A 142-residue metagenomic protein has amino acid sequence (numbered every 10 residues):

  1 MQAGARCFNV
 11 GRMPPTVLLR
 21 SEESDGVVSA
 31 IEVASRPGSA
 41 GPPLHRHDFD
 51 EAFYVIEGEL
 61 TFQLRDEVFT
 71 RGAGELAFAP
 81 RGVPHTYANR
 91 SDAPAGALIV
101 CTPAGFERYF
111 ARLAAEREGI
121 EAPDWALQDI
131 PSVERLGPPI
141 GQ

Functional and structural regions predicted by a protein language model:
Q2, R6, E59, D66-P84: Short acidic-glycine-tyrosine-enriched beta hairpin
C7-L44, F49-D50: A short glycine-rich, His/Asp/Glu-containing loop-to-beta-strand
E23-G26, S35-S39, A52, E59-T61 (+2 more regions): Short, charged/polar surface micro-motifs in flexible loops or helix N-caps
L44-R46, D50-V55, F69, L76-A77: His/acidic/aromatic-lined binding-pocket segments of jelly-roll/cupin-type domains and related regulatory beta-sandwich
T61, G72-A73, R81-E107: Ligand-binding loop in jelly-roll beta-barrel domains
A111-Q142: Acidic/histidine-enriched, glycine/proline-rich intrinsically disordered or flexible terminal extensions
